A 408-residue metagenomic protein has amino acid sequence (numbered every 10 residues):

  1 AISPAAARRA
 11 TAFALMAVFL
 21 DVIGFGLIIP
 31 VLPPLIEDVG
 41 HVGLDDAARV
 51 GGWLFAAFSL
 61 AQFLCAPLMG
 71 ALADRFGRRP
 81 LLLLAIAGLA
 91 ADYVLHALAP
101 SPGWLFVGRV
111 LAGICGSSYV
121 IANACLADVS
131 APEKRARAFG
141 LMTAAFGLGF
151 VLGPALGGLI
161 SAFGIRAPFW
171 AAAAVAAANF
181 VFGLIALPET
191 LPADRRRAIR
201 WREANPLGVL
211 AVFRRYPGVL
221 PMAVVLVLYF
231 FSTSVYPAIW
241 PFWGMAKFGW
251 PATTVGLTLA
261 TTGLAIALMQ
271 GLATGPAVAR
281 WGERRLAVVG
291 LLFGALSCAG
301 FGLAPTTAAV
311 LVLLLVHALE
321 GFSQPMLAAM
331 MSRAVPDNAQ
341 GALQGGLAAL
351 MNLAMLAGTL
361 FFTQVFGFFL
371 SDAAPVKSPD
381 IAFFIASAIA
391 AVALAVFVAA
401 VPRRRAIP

Functional and structural regions predicted by a protein language model:
I2-A7, P188-V224: Juxtamembrane intracellular "pre-TM" segments in multi-pass secondary transporters
V31-A48, A238-V255: Short amphipathic helix-loop junctions that connect adjacent transmembrane helices in Major Facilitator Superfamily/SLC
F63-P100: Conserved MFS/SLC helix-loop-helix module at the cytosolic interface between two early adjacent transmembrane helices
C65-G77, M269-E283: Helix-to-loop junctions at the C-terminal end of transmembrane segments in multipass secondary transporters
G108-G147: Cytoplasmic helix-loop-helix junction between adjacent transmembrane helices in 12-TM secondary transporters
S161-A173, Q364-I389: A membrane-interface helix-boundary motif in multi-pass transporters
F180-A186, F384-P408: Multi-pass alpha-helical transporter architecture, strongest for 12-TM Major Facilitator/SLC carriers used
R284-L327: C-terminal transmembrane helical hairpin of 12-TM major facilitator-type secondary transporters
